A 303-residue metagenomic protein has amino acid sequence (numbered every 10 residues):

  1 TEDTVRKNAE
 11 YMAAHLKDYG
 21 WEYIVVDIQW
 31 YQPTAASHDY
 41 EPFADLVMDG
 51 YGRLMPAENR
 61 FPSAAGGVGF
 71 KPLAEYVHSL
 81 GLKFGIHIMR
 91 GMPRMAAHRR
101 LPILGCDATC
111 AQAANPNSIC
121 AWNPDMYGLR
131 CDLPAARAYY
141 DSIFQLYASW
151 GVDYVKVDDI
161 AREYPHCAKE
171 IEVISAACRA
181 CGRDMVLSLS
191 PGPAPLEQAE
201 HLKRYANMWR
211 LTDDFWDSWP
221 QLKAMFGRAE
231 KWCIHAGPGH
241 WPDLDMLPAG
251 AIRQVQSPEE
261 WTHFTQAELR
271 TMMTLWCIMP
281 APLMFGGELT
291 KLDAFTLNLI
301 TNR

Functional and structural regions predicted by a protein language model:
T1: An acidic-aromatic substrate-binding cleft motif
T4, N8, M12-Y164: Aromatic-lined carbohydrate-binding/catalytic grooves of carbohydrate-active enzymes
V5, G66, Y140, C167 (+3 more regions): Active-site-proximal structural scaffolding
P72-L73, I143, I174, T274 (+2 more regions): Residues within well-ordered alpha-helices
R99-I103, K169-I174, L202-K203: Short low-complexity, flexible loop/linker segments enriched in glycine and/or proline with clustered acidic
A113-S118, C131-D132, A138, S142 (+1 more regions): Glycan-recognition surfaces
I143-P193: Extracytoplasmic, non-cytosolic globular domains
M284-R303: Glycan-recognition and catalytic regions of carbohydrate-active enzymes
